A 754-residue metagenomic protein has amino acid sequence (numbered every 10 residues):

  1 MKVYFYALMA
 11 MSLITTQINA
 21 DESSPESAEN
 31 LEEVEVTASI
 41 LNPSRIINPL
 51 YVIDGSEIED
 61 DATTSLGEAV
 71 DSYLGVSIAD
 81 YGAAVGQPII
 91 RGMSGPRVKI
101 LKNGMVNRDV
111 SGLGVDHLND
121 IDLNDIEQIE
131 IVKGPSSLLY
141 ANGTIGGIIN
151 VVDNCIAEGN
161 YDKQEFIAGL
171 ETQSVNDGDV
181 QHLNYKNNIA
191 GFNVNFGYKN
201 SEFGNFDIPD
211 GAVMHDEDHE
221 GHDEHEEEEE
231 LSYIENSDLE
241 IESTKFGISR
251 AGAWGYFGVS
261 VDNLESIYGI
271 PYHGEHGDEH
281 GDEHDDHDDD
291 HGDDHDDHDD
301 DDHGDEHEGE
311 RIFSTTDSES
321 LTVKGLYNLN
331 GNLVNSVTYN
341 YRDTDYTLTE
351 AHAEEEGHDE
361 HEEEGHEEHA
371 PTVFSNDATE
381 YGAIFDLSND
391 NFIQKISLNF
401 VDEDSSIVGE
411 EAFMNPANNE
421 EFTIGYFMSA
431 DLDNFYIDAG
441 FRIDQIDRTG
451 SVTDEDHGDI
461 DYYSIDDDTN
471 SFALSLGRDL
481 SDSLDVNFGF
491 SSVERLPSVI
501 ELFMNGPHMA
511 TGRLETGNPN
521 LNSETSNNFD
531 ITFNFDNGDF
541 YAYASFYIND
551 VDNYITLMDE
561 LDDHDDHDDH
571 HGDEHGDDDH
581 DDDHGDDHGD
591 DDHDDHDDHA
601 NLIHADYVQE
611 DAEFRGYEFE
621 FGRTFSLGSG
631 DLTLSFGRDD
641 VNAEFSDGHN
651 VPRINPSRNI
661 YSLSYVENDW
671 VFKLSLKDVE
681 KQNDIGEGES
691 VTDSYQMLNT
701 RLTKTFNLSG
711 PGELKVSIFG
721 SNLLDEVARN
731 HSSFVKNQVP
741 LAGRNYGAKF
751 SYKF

Functional and structural regions predicted by a protein language model:
A7-L8, E33, N188, G197 (+14 more regions): Conserved C-terminal beta-signal and adjacent last beta-strands/turns of outer-membrane beta-barrel proteins
A20-E59, G95: Short, acidic, small-residue-rich periplasmic hinge/interaction motif at the N-terminus of Gram-negative outer-membrane
E22, N391, D431-I437, A542 (+3 more regions): Gram-negative outer-membrane beta-barrel transporters
V106-K133: Short acidic/polar hinge/loop motifs at secondary-structure boundaries that mediate gating or recognition
L123-I167: A beta-strand signature from Gram-negative outer-membrane beta-barrel systems, especially the internal plug domain
K163-I167, V180, N184-D286, D302-T316 (+1 more regions): Periplasmic-side early beta-strands and strand-to-turn transitions of outer-membrane beta-barrels
E235-S237, I241, Y256-V337, Y341-A378 (+3 more regions): Flexible loop and strand-edge segments within Gram-negative outer membrane beta-barrel domains
H366-I384, G425, T516-N522, N528 (+2 more regions): Outer membrane beta-barrel strand-and-loop segments of large Gram-negative receptors, especially TonB-dependent
